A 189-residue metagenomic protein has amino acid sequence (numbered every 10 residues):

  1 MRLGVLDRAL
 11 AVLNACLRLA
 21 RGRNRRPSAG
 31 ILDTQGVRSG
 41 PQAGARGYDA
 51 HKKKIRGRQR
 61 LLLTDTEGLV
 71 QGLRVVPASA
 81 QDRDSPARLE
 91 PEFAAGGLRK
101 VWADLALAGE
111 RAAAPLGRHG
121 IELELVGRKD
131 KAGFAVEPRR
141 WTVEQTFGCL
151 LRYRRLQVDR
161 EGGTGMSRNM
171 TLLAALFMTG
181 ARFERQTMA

Functional and structural regions predicted by a protein language model:
M1-A189: Short alpha-helical elements
